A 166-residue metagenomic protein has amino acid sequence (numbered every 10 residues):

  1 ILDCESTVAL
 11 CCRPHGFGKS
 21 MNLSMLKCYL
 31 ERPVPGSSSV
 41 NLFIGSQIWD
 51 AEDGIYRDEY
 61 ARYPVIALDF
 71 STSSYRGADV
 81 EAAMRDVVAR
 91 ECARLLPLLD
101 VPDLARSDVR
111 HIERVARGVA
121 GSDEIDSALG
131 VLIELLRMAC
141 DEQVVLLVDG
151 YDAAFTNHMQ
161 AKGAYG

Functional and structural regions predicted by a protein language model:
I1-S6: Phosphate-binding P-loop
T7-M25: Walker A/P-loop nucleotide-binding motif
V8-L10, V65, Q143-V145: Residue-level preference for the first positions of well-ordered beta-strands
N22, C28-L98: P-loop NTPase motor core
N22-L26, L132, A154: Structural preference for long, well-ordered alpha-helical segments in enzyme cores
P35, V80, D126-S127, I133-D149 (+1 more regions): P-loop NTPase signaling cores
W49-D58, L129-A139: Conserved alpha-helical scaffold flanking the Walker A/P-loop in AAA+ ATPase domains
F70-S71, R76-D126, A154-A164: Conserved P-loop NTPase mechanochemical-coupling segment
